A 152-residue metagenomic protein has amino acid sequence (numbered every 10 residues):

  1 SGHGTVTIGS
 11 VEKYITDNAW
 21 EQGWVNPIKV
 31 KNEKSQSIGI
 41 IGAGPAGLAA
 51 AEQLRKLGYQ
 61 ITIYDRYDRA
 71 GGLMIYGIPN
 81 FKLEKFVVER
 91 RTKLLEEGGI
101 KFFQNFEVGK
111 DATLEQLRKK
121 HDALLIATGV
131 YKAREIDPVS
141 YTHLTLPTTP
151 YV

Functional and structural regions predicted by a protein language model:
S1-D17: Iron-sulfur (Fe-S) cluster-binding segments and ferredoxin-like electron-carrier domains, especially [2Fe-2S]
T5-G9, I41-V108, R134-Y141: Beta1-alpha1 glycine-rich phosphate/pyrophosphate-binding loop at the start of Rossmann-like nucleotide-binding domains
W20-Q36: A short, basic/flexible loop-to-alpha-helix module at the beginning of a structural domain
A112-T113: Short acidic active-site motifs
R118-K119: A short, aliphatic-rich alpha-helical micro-motif
A123, A127-R134: Glycine-/small-residue-rich beta->alpha transition segments that form the dinucleotide
T142-T148: Conserved small/polar residues in nucleotide/adenosyl-binding loops
